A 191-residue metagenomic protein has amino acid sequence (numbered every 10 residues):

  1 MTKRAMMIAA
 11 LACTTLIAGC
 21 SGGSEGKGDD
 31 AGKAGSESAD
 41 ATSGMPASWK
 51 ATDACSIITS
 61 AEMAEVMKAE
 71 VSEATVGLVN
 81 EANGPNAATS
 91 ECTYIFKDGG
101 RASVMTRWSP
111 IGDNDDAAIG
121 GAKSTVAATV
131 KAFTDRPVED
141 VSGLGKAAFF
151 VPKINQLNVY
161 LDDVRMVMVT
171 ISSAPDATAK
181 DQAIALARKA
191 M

Functional and structural regions predicted by a protein language model:
M1-A18: Sec-dependent bacterial lipoprotein signal peptides
L11-T14, S36, F150: Short stretches within intrinsically disordered, low-complexity N-terminal or propeptide regions
G19-E37: Bacterial lipoprotein signal-peptidase II cleavage site
A31-S90, Y94-F96: Extracytoplasmic low-complexity, Pro/Thr/Ser/Ala/Gly-rich segments that lie immediately after a secretion/anchoring
D40-A51, C55-S56, A64-E65, T134-M191: A short, solvent-exposed beta-edge/loop patch
E70-L144: Short, solvent-exposed recognition patches
